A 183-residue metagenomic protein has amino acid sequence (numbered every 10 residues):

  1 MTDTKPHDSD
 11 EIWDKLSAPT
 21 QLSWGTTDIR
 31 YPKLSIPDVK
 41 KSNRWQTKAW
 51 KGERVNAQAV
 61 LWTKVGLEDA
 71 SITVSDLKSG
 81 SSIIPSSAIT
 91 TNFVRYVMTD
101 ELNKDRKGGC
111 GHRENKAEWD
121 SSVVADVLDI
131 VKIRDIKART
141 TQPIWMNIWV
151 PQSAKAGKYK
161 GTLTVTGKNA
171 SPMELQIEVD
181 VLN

Functional and structural regions predicted by a protein language model:
T2-E174: Ligand-binding face of N-terminal immunoglobulin V-set domains in extracellular IgSF glycoproteins
E178-N183: Short beta-strand edge segments in extracellular beta-sheet folds
